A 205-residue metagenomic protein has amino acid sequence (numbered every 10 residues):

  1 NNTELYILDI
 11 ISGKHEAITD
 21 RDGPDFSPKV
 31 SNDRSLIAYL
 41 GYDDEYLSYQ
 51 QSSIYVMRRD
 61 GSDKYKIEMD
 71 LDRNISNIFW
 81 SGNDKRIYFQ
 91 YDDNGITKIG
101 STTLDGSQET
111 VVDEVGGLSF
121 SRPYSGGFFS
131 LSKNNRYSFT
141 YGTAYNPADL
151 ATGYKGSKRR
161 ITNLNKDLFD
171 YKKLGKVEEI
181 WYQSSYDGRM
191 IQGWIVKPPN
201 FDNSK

Functional and structural regions predicted by a protein language model:
N1, Q90, T110-S204: Non-catalytic accessory segments flanking enzyme active sites
N1-Y6, A17-F26, A38-Y55, K66-S76 (+4 more regions): A flexible loop/linker signature enriched in serine peptidases of the S9 family
D9-G13, R58-S62, T103-S107, Y154-G156: Short loop/turn segments that connect beta-strands within beta-propeller blades
K14-I18, L36, Y65-I67, K98 (+3 more regions): Conserved beta-strand positions that form and line the central face of beta-propeller blades
S27, N77-F79, F128: Conserved beta-strand position repeated once per blade in WD40 beta-propeller domains
N32-D33, G82-N83, L131-K133: Residue-level detector of Asp-centered blade-edge/turn motifs that repeat once per structural unit in beta-propeller
R34-I37, R86-I87, Y137-S138: Hydrophobic beta-strand positions that form the internal "hydrophobic ladder" of WD40/Gbeta-like beta-propeller blades
